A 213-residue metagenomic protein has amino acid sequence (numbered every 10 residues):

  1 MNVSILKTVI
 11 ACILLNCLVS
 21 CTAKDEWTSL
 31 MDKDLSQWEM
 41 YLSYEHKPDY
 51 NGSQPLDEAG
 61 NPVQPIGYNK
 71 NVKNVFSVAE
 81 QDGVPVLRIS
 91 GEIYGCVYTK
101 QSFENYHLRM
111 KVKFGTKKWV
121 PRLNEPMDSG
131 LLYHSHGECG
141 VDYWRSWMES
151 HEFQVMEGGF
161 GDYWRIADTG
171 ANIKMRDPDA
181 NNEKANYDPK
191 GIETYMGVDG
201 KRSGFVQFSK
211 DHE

Functional and structural regions predicted by a protein language model:
M1-I10: Bacterial N-terminal signal peptides that target proteins for export
K7, S20-C21: Domain-scale selection of a single, long terminal region that carries the protein's primary operational module
V9-C17: Bacterial N-terminal signal peptides
T22-E213: Carbohydrate-interacting regions of secretory-pathway proteins
